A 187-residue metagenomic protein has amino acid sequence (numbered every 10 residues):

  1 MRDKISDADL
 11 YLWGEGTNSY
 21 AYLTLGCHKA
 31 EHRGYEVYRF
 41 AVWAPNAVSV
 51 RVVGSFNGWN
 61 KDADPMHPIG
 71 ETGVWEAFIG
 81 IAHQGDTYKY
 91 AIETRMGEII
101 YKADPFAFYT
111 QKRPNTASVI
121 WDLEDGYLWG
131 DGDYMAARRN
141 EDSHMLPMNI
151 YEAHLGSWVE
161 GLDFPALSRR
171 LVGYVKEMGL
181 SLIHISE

Functional and structural regions predicted by a protein language model:
M1-R39, I69-E152, S157-L162, A166 (+1 more regions): The feature marks proteins involved in alpha-glucan
W43-V50: Short proline/glycine-enriched turn/loop motifs at strand-loop junctions of beta-rich domains
V50-V52, I183: Hydrophobic beta-strand segments
S55-N60, R95: Change "in extracellular beta-sheet-rich domains … of secreted and cell-surface proteins" to "in beta-sheet-rich domains
D62-I69: Short, surface-exposed loop motifs enriched in S/T, G, D/E and P with embedded aromatic residues
V175-G179: Non-catalytic positions within long, well-ordered alpha-helices that form the structural scaffold/packing of enzyme
S181-E187: Residue-level detector of conserved catalytic or cofactor/ligand-binding positions in enzyme active sites
